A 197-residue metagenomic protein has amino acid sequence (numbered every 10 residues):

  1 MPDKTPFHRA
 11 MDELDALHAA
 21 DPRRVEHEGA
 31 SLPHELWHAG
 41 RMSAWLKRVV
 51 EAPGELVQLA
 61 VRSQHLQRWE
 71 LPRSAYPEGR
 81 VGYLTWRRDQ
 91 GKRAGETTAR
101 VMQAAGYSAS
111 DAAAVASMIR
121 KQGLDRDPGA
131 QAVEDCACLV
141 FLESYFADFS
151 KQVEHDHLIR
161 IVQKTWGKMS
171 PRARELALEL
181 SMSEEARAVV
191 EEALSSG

Functional and structural regions predicted by a protein language model:
P2-R9, A16, G29-L36, G40 (+4 more regions): Divalent metal-dependent phosphate-bond-processing catalytic cores, especially two-metal-ion Mg2+/Mn2+ enzymes that act
D12, E96, R100, V140-F141: Generic structural signal for well-ordered, non-membrane alpha-helices
H18-H27: Short domain-edge segments at the starts or junctions of modular domains/repeats that frequently include the first
E26-A30, R80-R87, D127-P128: A ubiquitous short alpha-helical element
H34, H38, V49-Q58, W86 (+2 more regions): Generic, well-ordered alpha-helical segments
S43, Q58-L59, A112-R120, E191: Short, well-structured alpha-helical segments
E55-E78, A94, T98, S117-G123 (+1 more regions): His-Asp-centered metal-binding catalytic motifs of divalent-metal-dependent phosphohydrolases/nucleases
S74-S117: Helix-adjacent hinge/juxtasegments
